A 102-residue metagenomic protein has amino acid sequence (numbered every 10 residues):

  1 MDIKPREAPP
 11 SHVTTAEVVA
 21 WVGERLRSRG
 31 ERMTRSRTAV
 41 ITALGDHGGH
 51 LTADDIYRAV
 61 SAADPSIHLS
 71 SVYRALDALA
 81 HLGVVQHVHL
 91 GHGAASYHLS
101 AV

Functional and structural regions predicted by a protein language model:
M1-V18: C-terminal regulatory/oligomerization modules of transcriptional regulators
E17-R29: Short, Lys/Arg-enriched N-terminal segment that forms or immediately precedes the first helix of a structured domain
T38-A43: Pre-recognition alpha-helix immediately N-terminal to the DNA-recognition helix within helix-turn-helix or winged-helix
D46-T52: Short capping segments at the starts of secondary-structure elements
D55-S61, V72: A short acidic, leucine-rich amphipathic alpha-helix
V72-L82: Basic amphipathic alpha-helical segments that dock to polyanions
H81-V102: Non-DNA-binding regulatory cores of transcription-related proteins, predominantly C-terminal effector-binding
